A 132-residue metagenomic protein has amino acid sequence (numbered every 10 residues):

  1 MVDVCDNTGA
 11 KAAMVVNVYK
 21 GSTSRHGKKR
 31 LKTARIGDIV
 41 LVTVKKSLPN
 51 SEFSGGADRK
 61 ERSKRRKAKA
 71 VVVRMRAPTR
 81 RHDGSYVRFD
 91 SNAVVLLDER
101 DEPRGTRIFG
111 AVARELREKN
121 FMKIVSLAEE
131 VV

Functional and structural regions predicted by a protein language model:
M1-V132: Ribosome-associated RNA-binding proteins
